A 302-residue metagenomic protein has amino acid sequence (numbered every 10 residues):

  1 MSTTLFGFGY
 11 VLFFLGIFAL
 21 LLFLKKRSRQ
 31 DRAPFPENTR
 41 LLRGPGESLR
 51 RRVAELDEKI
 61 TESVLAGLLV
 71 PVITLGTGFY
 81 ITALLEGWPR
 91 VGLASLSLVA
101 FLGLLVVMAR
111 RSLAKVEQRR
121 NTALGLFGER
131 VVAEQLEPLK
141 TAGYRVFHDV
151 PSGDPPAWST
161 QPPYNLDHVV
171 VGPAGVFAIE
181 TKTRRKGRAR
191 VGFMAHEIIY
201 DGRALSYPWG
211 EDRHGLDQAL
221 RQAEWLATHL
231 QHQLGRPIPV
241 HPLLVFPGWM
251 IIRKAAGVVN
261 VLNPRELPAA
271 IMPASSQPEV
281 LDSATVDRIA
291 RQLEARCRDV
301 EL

Functional and structural regions predicted by a protein language model:
M1-P163, R185-R190, L205-L302: Surface-exposed interaction regions that form or flank ligand-binding interfaces
E129, D167, E180: Acidic active-site catalytic centers that drive phospho-/nucleotidyl reactions and related ester hydrolyses
N165-V171: Catalytic metal-binding acidic patch
V171-D201: Active-site beta-strand-loop-beta-strand hairpin of nuclease catalytic cores that positions key catalytic residues
